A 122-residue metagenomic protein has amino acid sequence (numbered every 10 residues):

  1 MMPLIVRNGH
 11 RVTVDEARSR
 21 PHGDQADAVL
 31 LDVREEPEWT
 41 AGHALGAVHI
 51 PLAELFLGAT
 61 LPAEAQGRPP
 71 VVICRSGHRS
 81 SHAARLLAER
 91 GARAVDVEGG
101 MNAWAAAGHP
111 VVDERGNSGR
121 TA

Functional and structural regions predicted by a protein language model:
M1-V29, E36-P69, H78-A122: Rhodanese-like catalytic fold shared by cysteine-dependent sulfurtransferases and DSP/PTP-type phosphatases
I73: Short, surface-exposed ligand- or partner-binding patches at beta-edge/loop junctions that are enriched in aromatics
